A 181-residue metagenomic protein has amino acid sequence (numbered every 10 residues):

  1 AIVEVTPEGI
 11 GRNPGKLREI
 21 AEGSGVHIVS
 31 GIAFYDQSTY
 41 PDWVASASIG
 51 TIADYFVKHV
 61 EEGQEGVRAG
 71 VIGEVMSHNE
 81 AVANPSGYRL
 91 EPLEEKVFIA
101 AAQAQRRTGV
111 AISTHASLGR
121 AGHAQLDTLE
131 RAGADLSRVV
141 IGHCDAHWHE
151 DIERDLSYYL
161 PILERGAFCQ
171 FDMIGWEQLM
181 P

Functional and structural regions predicted by a protein language model:
A1-V3: Catalytic domains of carbohydrate-active enzymes, especially glycoside hydrolases
V5, V75, G142: Conserved residues at the C-terminal ends of beta-strands
V5-T6, R89-L90, T114: A generic structural signal for short
T6-G11, S117-A121: Gly/Ser/Thr-rich loops at beta-strand to alpha-helix junctions that form or flank small-molecule/cofactor-binding
R12-E19: Metal-dependent catalytic neighborhoods of phosphoester/phosphodiester hydrolases
P14, E95, G122-H123: Short, surface-exposed alpha-helical segments at coil->helix boundaries
E19-G23, H27-A111, A146-E150, R165-F168 (+1 more regions): Active-site gating/metal-coordination segments in enzymes
R107-P181: Active-site core of metal-dependent hydrolases
